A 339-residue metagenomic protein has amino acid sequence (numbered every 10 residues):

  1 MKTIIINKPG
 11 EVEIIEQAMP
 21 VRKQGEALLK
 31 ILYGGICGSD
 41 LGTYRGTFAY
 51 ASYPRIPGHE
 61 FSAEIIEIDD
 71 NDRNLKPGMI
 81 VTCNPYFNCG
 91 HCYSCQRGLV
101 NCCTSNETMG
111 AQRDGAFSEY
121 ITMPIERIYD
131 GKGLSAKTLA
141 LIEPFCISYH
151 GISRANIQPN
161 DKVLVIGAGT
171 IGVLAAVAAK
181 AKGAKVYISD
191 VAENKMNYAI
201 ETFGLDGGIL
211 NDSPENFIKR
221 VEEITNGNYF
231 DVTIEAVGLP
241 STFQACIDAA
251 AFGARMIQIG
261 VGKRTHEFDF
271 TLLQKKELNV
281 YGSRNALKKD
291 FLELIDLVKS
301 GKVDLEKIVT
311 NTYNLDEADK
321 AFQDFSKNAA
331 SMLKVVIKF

Functional and structural regions predicted by a protein language model:
P20-G34, T47-Y93, K132-L134: Glycine-rich beta-strand-centered segment in the early N-terminal region that forms part of a ligand/cofactor-binding
C89-I166: NAD(P)H dinucleotide-binding glycine-rich loop of Rossmann-like/cofactor-binding domains, especially the beta1-alpha1
L134-S213: Mid-domain Rossmann-like dinucleotide-binding core that forms the NAD(H)/NADP(H) cofactor-binding site
E201-N279: Glycine-rich cofactor phosphate-binding loops and adjacent beta1-alpha1 units of small-molecule cofactor enzyme domains
Q244-D248, K288-F339: C-terminal hydrophobic helical "lid"/dimerization subdomain of Rossmann-like NAD(P)H-dependent oxidoreductases
R255, F268-K307: Rossmann-fold dehydrogenase core element
